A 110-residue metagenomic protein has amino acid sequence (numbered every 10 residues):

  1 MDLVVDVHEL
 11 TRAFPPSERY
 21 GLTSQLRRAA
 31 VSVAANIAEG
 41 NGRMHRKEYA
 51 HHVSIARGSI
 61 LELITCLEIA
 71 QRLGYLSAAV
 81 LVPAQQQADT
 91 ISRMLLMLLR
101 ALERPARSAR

Functional and structural regions predicted by a protein language model:
M1-R110: Short, C-terminally biased terminal segments at protein or domain edges
